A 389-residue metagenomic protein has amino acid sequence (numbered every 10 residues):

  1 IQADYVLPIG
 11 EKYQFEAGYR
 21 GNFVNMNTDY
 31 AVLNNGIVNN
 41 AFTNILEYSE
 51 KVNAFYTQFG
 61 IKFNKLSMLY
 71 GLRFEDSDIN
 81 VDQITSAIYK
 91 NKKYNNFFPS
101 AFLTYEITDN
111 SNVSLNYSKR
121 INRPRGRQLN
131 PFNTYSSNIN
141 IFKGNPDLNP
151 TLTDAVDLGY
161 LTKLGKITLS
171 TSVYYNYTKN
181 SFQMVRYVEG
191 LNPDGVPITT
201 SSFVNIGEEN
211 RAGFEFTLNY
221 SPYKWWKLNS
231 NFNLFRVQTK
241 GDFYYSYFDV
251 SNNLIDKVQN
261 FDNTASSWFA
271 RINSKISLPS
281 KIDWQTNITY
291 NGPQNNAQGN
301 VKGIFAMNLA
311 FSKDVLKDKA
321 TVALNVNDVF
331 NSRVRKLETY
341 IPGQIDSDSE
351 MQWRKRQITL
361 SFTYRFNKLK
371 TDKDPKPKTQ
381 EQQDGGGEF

Functional and structural regions predicted by a protein language model:
I1-A3, K51-T57, F97-L103, V113 (+7 more regions): Hydrophobic, lipid-facing positions within transmembrane beta-strands of outer-membrane proteins
I1-D82, S170-V173, N210-F235: Face-selective signature of the C-terminal outer-membrane beta-barrel domain
I1-Q2, N40-S49, N145, N149 (+4 more regions): Outer membrane beta-barrel strand-and-loop segments of large Gram-negative receptors, especially TonB-dependent
K12-F15, K65-M68, N110-V113, K166-L169 (+5 more regions): Repeated loop/turn-to-beta-strand initiation elements of outer-membrane beta-barrel proteins
G21-N27, F63-K65, F74-N80, Y117-R123 (+7 more regions): Transmembrane beta-strands of outer-membrane beta-barrel pores
D78-N80, D109-A155, Y175-S201, Q294 (+1 more regions): Surface-exposed extracellular loop regions of Gram-negative outer-membrane beta-barrel proteins, predominantly
V204-N291: Gram-negative outer-membrane beta-barrel transporters
D262-F389: Conserved C-terminal beta-signal and adjacent last beta-strands/turns of outer-membrane beta-barrel proteins
